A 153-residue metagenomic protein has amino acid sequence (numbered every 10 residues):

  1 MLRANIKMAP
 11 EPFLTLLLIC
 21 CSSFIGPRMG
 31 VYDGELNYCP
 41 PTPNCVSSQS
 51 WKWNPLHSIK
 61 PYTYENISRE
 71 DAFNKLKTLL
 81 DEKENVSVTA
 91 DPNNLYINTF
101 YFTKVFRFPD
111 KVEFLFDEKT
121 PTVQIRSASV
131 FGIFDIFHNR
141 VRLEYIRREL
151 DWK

Functional and structural regions predicted by a protein language model:
M1-I6: N-terminal secretory signal peptides that target proteins for export/translocation
K7-L16: Sec-dependent signal peptide recognition, specifically the positively charged N-region followed immediately by
S22-K153: Ser/Thr-rich, low-complexity intrinsically disordered terminal regions
